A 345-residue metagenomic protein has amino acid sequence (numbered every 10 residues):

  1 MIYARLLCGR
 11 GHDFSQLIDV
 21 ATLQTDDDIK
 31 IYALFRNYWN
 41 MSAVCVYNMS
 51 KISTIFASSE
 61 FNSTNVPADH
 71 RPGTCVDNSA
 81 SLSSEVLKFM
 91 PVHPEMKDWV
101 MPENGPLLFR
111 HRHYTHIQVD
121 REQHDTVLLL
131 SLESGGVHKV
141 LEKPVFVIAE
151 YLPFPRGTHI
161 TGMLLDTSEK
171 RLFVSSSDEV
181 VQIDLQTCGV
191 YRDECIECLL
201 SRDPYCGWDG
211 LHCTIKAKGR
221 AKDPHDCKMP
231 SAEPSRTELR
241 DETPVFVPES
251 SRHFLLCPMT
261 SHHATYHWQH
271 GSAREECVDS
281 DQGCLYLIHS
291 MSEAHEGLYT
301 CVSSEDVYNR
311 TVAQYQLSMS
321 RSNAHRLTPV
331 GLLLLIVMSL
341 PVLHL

Functional and structural regions predicted by a protein language model:
M1-T115, D120-E242: Beta-propeller fold recognition
D27, P248-R252, M291-V302: Solvent-exposed loop/turn motifs of extracellular immunoglobulin-like beta-sandwich domains
A149-E150, H263-A294: Immunoglobulin-superfamily Ig-like beta-sandwich domains in protein ectodomains
L239-P244, H270-A273: Surface-exposed, proline-enriched loop/turn segments that connect beta strands in immunoglobulin-like
C257, Y266-W268, C301: Core motif of extracellular immunoglobulin-like domains
L298-R321: Extracellular/luminal immunoglobulin-like beta-sandwich modules
L317-L332: C-terminal GPI-anchoring signal of eukaryotic secretory precursors
L335-L345: Single-pass type I membrane-protein transmembrane alpha-helix
